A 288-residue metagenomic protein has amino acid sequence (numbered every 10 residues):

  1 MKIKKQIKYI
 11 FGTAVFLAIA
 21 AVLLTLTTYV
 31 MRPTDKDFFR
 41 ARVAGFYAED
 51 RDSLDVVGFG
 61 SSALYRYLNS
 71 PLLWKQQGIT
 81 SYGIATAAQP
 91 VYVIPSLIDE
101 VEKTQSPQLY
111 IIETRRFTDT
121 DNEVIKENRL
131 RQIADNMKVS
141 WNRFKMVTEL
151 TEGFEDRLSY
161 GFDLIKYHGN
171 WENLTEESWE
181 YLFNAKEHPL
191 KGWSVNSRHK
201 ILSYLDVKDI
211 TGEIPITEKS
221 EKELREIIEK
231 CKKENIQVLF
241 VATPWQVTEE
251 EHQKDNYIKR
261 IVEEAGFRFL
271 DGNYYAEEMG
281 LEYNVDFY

Functional and structural regions predicted by a protein language model:
I3-K4, H252-Y288: Long, positively charged, glycine-interspersed low-complexity recognition regions
K8-T28: Hydrophobic membrane-insertion alpha-helices, especially the h-region of bacterial N-terminal signal peptides
Y29-D52: Alpha-helical transmembrane signal-anchor/signal-peptide segments
D55-V56, L109, Q237: Structural motif
F59, A63-E149: Membrane-embedded segments
A88-Y92, P215-S220, Q246-Q253: Acidic-and-aromatic substrate-binding clefts and catalytic sites of carbohydrate-active enzymes
E127-E234: Secreted/periplasmic serine-hydrolase-like ester/acetyl group-modifying domain
R225-E251: Active-site segments of SGNH/GDSL-like serine hydrolases that catalyze O-acetyl group transfer/hydrolysis on lipids
